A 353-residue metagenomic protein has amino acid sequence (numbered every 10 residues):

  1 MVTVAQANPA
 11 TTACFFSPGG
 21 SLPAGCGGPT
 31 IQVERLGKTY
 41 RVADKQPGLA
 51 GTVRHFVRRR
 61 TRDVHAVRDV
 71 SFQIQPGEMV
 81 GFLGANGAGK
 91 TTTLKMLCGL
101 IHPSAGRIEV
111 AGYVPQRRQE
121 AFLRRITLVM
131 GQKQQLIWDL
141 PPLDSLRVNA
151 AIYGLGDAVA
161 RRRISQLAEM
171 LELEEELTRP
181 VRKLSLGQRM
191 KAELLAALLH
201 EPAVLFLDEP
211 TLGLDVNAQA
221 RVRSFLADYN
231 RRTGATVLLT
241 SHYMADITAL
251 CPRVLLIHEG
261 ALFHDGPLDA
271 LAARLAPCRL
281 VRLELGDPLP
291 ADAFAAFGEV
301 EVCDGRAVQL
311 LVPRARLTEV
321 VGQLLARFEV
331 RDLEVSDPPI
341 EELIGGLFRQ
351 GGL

Functional and structural regions predicted by a protein language model:
G48-F56, T127, R147, A151 (+1 more regions): Conserved ABC ATPase "signature" region
G106-R117, A121-L123: Conserved ABC transporter NBD signature motif
L199-A203: A short, proline-enriched helix->beta-strand linker immediately N-terminal to the Walker B motif in ABC-type P-loop
L205-E209: Catalytic Walker B motif of ABC-type/P-loop ATPase nucleotide-binding domains
R223-L311: ABC transporter nucleotide-binding domain
R279-L353: Short, charged/small-residue-rich alpha-helical element at the C-terminal edge of ABC transporter nucleotide-binding
